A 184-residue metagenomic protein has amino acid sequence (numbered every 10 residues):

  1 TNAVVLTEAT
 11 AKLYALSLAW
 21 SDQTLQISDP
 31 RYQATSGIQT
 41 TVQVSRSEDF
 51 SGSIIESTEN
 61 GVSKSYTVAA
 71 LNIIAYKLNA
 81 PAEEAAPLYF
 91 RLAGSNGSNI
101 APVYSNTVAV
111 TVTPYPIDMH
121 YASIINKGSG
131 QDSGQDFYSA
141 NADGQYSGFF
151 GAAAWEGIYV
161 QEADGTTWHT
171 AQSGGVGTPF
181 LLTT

Functional and structural regions predicted by a protein language model:
T1-I38, S51-G52, S57-P87, A93-T184: Insoluble glucan recognition modules
V42-R46: Conserved aromatic beta-strand anchor motif in extracellular beta-sandwich/beta-rich domains
